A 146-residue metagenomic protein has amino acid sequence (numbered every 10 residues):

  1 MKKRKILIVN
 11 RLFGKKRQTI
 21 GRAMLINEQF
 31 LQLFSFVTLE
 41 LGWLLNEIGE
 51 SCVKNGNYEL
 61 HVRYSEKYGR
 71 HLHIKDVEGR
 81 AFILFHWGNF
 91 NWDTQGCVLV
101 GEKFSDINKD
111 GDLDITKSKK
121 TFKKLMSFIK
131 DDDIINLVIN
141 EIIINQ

Functional and structural regions predicted by a protein language model:
M1-I135, E141-Q146: Cell wall/extracellular polymer interaction/catalysis modules
